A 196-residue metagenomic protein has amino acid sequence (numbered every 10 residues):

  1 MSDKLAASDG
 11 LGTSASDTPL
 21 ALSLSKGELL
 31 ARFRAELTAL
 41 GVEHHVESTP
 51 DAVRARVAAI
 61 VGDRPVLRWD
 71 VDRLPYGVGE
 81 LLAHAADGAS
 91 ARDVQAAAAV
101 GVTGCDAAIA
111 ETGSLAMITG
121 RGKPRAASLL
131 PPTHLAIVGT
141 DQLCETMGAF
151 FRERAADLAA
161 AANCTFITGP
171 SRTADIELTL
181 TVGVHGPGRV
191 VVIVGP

Functional and structural regions predicted by a protein language model:
M1-P196: The feature marks the mature, well-folded catalytic cores of soluble enzymes
